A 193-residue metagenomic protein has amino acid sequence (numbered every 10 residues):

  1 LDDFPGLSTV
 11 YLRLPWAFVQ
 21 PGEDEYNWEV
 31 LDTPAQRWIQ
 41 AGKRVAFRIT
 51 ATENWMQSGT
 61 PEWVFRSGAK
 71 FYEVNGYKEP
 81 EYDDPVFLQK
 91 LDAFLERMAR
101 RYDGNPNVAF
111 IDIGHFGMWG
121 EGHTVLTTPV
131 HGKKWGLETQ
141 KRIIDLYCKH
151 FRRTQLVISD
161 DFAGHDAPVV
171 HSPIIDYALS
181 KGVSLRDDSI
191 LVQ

Functional and structural regions predicted by a protein language model:
L1-D2, S8, I39-K43, D112-G120 (+1 more regions): Catalytic-core regions of glycoside hydrolase
L1-V86: N-terminal substrate-binding region of glycoside hydrolase catalytic domains
L14-F18, E23, I49-E53, P106 (+2 more regions): Short, flexible loop/turn elements at secondary-structure junctions
P34-V45, G68-D112, G136-H150: An active-site-proximal structural segment forming one wall of the substrate-binding cleft that immediately precedes
